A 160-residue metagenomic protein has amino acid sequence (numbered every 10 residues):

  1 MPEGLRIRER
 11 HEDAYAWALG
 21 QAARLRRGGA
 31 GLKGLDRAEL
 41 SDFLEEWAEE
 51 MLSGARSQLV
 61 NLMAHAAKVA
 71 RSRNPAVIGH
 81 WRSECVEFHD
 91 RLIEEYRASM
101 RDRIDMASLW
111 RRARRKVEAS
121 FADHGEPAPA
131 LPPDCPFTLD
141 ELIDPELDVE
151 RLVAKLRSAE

Functional and structural regions predicted by a protein language model:
M1-V60, A64-E160: Surface/interface-facing alpha-helical segments and adjacent flexible terminal/loop regions used for partner/assembly
